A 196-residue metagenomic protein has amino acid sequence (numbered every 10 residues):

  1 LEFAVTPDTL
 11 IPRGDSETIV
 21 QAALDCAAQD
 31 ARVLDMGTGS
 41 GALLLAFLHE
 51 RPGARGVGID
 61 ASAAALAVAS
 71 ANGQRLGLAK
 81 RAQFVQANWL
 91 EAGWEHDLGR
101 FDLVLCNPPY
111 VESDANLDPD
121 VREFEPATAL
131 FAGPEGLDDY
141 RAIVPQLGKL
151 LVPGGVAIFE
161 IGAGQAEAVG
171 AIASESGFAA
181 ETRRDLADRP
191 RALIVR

Functional and structural regions predicted by a protein language model:
L1-E2, D8-I11: Conserved beta/loop motifs at nucleotide-recognition and modification sites
F3, A82-F84, A180: Generic structural signal for residues in well-ordered beta-strands
V5, Q86-A87, I161, R184: Short loop/edge segments at beta-strand edges and connector loops that shape dinucleotide/nucleotide cofactor-binding
L10-G14, A64, V68, E125 (+2 more regions): Residue-level signal for the nucleotide or nucleotide-sugar donor/cofactor binding architecture
I11, E17-D114, D118: Conserved SAM/SAH cofactor-binding pocket of Class I
L78, E125, L151-P153: Helix-to-beta-strand junctions that scaffold the AdoMet/dcAdoMet cofactor pocket in Class I SAM-dependent enzymes
P108-D139: Mobile active-site "lid"/loop adjacent to the S-adenosyl-L-methionine
P134-V195: Conserved Class I SAM-dependent methyltransferase catalytic core
